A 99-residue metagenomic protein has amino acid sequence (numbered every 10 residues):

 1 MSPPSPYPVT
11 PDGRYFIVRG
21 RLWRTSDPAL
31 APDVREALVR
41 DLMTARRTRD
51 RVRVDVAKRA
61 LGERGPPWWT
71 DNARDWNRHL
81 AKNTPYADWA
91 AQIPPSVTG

Functional and structural regions predicted by a protein language model:
M1-G99: Extended, charge-rich alpha-helical interface modules
